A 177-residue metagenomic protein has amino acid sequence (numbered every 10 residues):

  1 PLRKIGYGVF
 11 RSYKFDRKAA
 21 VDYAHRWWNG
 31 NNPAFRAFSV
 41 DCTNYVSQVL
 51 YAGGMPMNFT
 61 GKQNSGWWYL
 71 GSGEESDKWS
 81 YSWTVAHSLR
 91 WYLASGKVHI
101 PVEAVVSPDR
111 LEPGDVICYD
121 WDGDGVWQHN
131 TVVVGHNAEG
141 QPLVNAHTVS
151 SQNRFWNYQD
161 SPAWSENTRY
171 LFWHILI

Functional and structural regions predicted by a protein language model:
L2-S80: N-terminal capping segments
N31, P56, C118-G125, N137-A138 (+1 more regions): Solvent-exposed loop/turn segments at secondary-structure junctions within structured extracellular/periplasmic domains
T43-Q48, A52, N130-V134, V144-A146: Active-site scaffold segments
F59-K62, H129-N130, W156: Short, solvent-exposed loop/turn and secondary-structure capping segments
W68-V144: ...with weaker cross-activation on analogous glycine-rich loops/strands in unrelated enzymes
V132-I177: Glycine-rich, aromatic-bearing surface loops/beta-hairpins
